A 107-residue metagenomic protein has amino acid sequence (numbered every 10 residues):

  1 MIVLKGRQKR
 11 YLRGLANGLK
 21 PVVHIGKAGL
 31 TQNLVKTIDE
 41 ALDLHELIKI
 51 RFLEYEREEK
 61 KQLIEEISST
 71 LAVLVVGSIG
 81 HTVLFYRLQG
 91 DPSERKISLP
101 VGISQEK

Functional and structural regions predicted by a protein language model:
M1-K107: Positively charged, polar, low-complexity stretches
